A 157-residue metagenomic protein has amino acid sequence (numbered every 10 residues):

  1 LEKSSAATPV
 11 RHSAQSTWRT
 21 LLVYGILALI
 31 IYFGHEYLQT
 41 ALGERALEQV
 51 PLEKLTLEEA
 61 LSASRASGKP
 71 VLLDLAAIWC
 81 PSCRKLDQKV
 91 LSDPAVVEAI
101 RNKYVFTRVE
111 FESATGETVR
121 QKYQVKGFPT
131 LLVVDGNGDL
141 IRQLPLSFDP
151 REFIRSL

Functional and structural regions predicted by a protein language model:
L1-Q49: N-terminal targeting signals for export/organelle localization
P51-L55, A76, L91-G116: Thiol-based oxidoreductase modules, predominantly thioredoxin-like and allied folds used for disulfide exchange
E53-P70, I100: A short beta-strand-turn-helix
E58-L61, D93, V97, R101 (+3 more regions): Extracytoplasmic/secreted envelope proteins and their assembly/folding machinery, especially bacterial periplasmic
A66-P81: Short active-site neighborhood of thiol/selenol oxidoreductases, capturing the structured segment around
P81-C83, G116-V119, L140-R142: Extracytoplasmic/secreted cell-surface and envelope-processing proteins
R84-Q88: Detector for the c-type heme attachment site
K126-L157: Non-catalytic, surface beta->alpha helical segment in thiol-disulfide oxidoreductase systems
